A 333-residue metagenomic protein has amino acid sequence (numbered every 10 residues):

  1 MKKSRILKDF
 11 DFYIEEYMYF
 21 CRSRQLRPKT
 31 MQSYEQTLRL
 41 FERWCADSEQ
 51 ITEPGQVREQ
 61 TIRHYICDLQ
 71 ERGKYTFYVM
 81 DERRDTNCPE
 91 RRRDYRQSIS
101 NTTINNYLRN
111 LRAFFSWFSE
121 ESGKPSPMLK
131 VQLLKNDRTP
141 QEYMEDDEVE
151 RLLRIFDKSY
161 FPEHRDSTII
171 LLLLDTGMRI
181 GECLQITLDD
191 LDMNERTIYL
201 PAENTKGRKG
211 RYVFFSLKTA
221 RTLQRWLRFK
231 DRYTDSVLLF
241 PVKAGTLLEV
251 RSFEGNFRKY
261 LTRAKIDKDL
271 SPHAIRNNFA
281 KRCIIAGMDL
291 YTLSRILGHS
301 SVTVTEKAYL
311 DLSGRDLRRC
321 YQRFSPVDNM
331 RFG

Functional and structural regions predicted by a protein language model:
K2-S4, E15-Q32, L38-P140, I155-S159: N-terminal core-binding DNA-recognition domain of tyrosine recombinases/integrases
D137, R151-I180: Basic, Lys/Arg- and aromatic-enriched nucleic-acid-binding interface segment
L171, D175, R276-S300, A308 (+1 more regions): C-terminal catalytic core of tyrosine-transesterase DNA break-rejoin enzymes
T176, G181, Q185-R225: Conserved tyrosine-mediated DNA breakage-rejoining catalytic core shared by Y-recombinases
L191-M193, E249, D267-D269, M288-K307: Short, polar N-cap/turn motifs at the start of nucleic acid-interacting alpha helices
A202-N204, L297, S301-R323: Catalytic-site neighborhood detector that most strongly recognizes the C-terminal catalytic loop/helix of tyrosine
S216-D267: Active-site/catalytic core of tyrosine-dependent DNA strand-transfer enzymes
F324-G333: C-terminal secondary-structure termini that scaffold catalytic or DNA-interacting sites
